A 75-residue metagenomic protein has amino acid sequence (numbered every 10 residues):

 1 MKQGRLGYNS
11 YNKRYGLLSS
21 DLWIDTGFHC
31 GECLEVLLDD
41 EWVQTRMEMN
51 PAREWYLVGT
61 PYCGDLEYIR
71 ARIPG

Functional and structural regions predicted by a protein language model:
M1-D25: Mixed-charge, Lys/Arg-rich low-complexity intrinsically disordered regions
G4-Y8, E35, M47: Assembly/interface hotspot detector across virion components, adhesins/toxins, and nucleic-acid enzymes
S10-N12, F28-E32, N50-R53: A short, compositionally biased
K13-S19, L34, E54-V58: Short polybasic amphipathic segments
I24-L38: Short coil-to-beta transition motif at edge beta-strands of beta-rich domains
E41-G75: Short, compact, well-ordered microdomains
